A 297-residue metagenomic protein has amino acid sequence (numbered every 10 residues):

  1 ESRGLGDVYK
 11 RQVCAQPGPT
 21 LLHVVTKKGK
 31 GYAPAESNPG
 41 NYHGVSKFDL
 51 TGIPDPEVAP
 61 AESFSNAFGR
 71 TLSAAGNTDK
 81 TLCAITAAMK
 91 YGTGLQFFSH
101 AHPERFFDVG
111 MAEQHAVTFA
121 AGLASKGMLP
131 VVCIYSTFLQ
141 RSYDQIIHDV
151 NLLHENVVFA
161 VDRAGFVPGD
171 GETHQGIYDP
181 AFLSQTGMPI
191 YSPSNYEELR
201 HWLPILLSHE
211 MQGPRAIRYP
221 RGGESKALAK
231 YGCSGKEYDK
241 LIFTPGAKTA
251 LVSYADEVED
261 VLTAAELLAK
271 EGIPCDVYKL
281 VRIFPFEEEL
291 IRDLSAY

Functional and structural regions predicted by a protein language model:
E1-L5, Y9: Single conserved hydrophobic/aromatic residue that forms the stacking wall/gate of nucleotide- or nucleobase-binding
K10-P56: Terminal amphipathic helices with adjacent charged low-complexity linkers/tails
L21-K28, M111-A250, E259, C275: Conserved thiamine diphosphate
C83-I85, A250-V252: Conserved beta-strand elements of the Class I
A87-A101, A227-S234: Acidic-glycine-rich active-site phosphate/pyrophosphate-binding loop
Y91-L95, Q175-P180, F286-L290: Short, glycine/polar-rich helix-capping loops at beta-to-alpha or helix-loop-helix junctions that flank or form
Q96-G110, M128-P130, I242-P245, Y297: Glycine/charged-rich beta-loop-alpha catalytic/anionic-binding loops adjacent to active sites
D108-V109, D256, V261-Y297: Generic long, charged, amphipathic alpha-helical segments
